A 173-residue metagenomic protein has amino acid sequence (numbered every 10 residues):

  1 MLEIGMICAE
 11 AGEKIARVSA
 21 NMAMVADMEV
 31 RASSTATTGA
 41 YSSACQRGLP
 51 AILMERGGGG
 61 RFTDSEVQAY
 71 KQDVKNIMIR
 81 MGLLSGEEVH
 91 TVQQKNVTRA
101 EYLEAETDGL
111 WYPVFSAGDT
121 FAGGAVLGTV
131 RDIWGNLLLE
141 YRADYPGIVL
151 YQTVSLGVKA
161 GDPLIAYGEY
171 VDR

Functional and structural regions predicted by a protein language model:
M1-R173: Structured catalytic-domain cores with a bias toward divalent-metal coordination
